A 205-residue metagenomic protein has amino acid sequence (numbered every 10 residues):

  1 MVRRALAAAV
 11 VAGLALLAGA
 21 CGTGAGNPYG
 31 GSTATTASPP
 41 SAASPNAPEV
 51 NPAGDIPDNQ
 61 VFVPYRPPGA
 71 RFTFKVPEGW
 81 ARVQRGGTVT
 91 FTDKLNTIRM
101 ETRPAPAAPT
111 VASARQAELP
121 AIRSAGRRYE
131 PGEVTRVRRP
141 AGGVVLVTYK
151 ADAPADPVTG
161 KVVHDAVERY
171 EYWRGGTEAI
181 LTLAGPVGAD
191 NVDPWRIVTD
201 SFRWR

Functional and structural regions predicted by a protein language model:
M1-T92, N96, G175, T182-R205: N-terminal targeting sequences that direct proteins away from the cytosol to non-cytosolic compartments
A43-S44, K94-M100, Y129-V134: Short acidic/polar alpha-helix capping motifs at helix-coil junctions
F74-V76, E101-T102, G160-K161: Short amphipathic beta-strand/extended segments with alternating polar/hydrophobic composition
A81, P104-V111, G126-R127, A153-P157 (+2 more regions): Post-signal peptide N-terminal regions of Sec-secreted extracellular proteins
F91, M100, V147-Y149, L181: Hydrophobic beta-strand residues in large extracellular and virion-surface proteins
T92-Q116: A short acidic-to-branched-hydrophobic micro-motif
A112-G126: Short, solvent-exposed helix-to-loop capping segments enriched in aromatics
I122-R174: Signature of long, low-cysteine stretches enriched in small and polar/charged residues
